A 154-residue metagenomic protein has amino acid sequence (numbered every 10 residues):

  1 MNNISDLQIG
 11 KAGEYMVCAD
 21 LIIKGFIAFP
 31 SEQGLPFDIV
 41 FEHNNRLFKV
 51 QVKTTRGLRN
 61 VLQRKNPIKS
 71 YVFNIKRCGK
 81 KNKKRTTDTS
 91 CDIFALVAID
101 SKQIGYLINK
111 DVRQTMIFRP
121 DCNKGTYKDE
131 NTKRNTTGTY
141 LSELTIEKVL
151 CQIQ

Functional and structural regions predicted by a protein language model:
M1-P30: Acidic-basic catalytic patches of nuclease active cores, encompassing PD-(D/E)XK and other metal-cofactor nuclease
G10, K24, T86-T89, Y127-D129: Residue-level recognition of single "structural anchor" positions that define or cap local secondary structure
L21, I39-F41, R46-T54: Conserved catalytic cores of phosphodiester-cleaving nucleases, focusing on short active-site segments
G25-I27, P36, G79-K83: A generic local structural motif
E32-G34: Short, glycine-/polar-rich solvent-exposed loops and beta-turns at beta-strand/coil boundaries
N45, T54-R56, V97-D100, K110-D111 (+1 more regions): Short, flexible active-site-adjacent loop segments at beta-strand->alpha-helix junctions, enriched in small/polar
K53-I104: Catalytic cores of nucleic-acid endonucleases
S101, G105-Q154: Non-catalytic C-terminal interaction segments of nucleic acid-processing enzymes
